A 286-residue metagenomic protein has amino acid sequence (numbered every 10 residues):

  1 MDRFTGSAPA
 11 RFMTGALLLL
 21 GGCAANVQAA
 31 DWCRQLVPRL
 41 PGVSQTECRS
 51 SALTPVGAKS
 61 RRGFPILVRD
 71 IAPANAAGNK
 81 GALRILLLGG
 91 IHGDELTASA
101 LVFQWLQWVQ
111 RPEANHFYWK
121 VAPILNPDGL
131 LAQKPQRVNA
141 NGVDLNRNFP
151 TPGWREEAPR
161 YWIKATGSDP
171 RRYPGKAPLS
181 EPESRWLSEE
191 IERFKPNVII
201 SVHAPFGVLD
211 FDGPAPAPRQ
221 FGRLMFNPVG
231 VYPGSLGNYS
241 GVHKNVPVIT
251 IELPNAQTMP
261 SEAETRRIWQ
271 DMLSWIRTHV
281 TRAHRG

Functional and structural regions predicted by a protein language model:
D2-M13: Bacterial N-terminal signal peptides that target proteins for export
F12-G22: Bacterial N-terminal signal peptides
A24-R69: Short glycine- and acidic-rich boundary segments immediately preceding or forming the N-terminal edge of structured
V68-G81: Short beta-strand-to-loop junctions in surface cap/lid or active-site-entrance loops
A82, L86, E95-V229: Active-site/substrate-binding loop(s) of hydrolase catalytic cores
L209-D212, Q220-F221, P233-G286: Active-site-adjacent mobile loop/cap segments within catalytic or ligand-binding domains
